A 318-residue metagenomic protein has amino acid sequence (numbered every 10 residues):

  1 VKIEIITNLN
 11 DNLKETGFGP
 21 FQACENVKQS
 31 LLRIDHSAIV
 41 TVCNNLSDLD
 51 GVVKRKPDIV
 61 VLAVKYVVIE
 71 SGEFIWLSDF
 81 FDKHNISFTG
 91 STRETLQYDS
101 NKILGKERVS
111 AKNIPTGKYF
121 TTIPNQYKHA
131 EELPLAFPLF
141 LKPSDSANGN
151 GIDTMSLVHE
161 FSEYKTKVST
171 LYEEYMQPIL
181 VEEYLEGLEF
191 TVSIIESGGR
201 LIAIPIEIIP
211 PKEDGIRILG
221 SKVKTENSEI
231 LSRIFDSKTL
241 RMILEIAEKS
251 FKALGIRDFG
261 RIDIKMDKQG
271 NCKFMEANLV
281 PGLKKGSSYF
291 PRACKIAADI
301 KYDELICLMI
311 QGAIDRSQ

Functional and structural regions predicted by a protein language model:
V1-F88, E94, D99, I123-A130 (+1 more regions): ATP-binding N-terminal substructure of ATP-dependent carboxylate-amine bond-forming enzymes
K2-T7, E25, L46, V53-K54 (+3 more regions): Active-site nucleotide/adenylate-binding loops and adjacent lid/helix of ATP-dependent enzymes
L9-L13, S146-N148, S228: A short, flexible beta-alpha/helix-coil linker loop
F161-E245, M266-K273: Phosphate-binding site of ATP-dependent enzymes
L180-E182, R257-R261: Flexible, glycine/charged-enriched surface loops at secondary-structure junctions
E248-K252: Short, basic/aromatic recognition patches
R257, M266-Q318: C-terminal active-site "lid" helix and adjoining low-complexity regulatory extension at the edge of ATP-using catalytic
